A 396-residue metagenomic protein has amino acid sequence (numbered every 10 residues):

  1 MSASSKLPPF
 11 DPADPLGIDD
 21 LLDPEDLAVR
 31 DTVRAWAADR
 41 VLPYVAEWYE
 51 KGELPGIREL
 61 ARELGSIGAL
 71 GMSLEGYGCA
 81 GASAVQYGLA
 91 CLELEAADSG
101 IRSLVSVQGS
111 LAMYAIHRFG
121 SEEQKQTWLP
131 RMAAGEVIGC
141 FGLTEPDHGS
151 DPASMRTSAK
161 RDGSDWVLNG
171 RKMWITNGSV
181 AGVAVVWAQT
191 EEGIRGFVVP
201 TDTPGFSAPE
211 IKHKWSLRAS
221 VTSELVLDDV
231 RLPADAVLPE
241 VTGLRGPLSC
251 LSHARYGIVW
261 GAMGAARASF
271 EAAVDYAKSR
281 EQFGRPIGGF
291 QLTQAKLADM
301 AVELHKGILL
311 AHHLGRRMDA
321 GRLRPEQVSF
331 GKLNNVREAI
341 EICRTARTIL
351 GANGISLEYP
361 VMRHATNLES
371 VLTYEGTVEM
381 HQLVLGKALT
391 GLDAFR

Functional and structural regions predicted by a protein language model:
M1-A97, V107, F119-Q124, R131 (+4 more regions): Alpha-helical interface subdomain recognition
S103-E123, G149: N-terminal glycine-rich flavin-associated loop
M132, D147-S150, W174-N177, Q189 (+1 more regions): Short Gly/Pro-enriched turn/cap motifs at secondary-structure boundaries
G135-L143: A short, Trp-centered hydrophobic/proline-enriched beta-strand micro-motif
S154, D202-R231: Flexible, small-/acidic-enriched active-site or ligand-binding loops
N169-P209: A short core secondary-structure module
S223-S249: A short, charged helix-loop
